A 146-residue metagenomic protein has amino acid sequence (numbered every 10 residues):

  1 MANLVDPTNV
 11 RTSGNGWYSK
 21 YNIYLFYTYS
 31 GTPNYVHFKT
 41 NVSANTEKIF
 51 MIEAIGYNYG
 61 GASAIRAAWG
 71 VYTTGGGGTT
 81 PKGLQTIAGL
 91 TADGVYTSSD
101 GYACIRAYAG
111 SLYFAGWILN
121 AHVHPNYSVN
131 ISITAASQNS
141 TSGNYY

Functional and structural regions predicted by a protein language model:
M1-Y146: Trimeric viral appendage architectures of receptor-binding fibers, tailspike depolymerases, and tail needles
